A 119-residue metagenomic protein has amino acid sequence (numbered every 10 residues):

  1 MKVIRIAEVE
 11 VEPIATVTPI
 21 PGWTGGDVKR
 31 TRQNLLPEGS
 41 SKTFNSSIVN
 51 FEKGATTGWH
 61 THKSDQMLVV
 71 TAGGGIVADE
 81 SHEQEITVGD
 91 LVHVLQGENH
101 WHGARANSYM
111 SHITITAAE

Functional and structural regions predicted by a protein language model:
M1-T43: A short, N-terminal "cap"/entry segment at the start of jelly-roll beta-barrel domains of the cupin/DSBH fold
E38, T56-H62, G103-R105: Short histidine-centered beta-strand/loop micro-motifs that create catalytic or ligand/metal-coordination sites
S40-T43, E52-A55, G74, A118: Short, charged/polar surface micro-motifs in flexible loops or helix N-caps
N45-H62, Q96: Conserved short histidine dyad/triad with adjacent acidic residue
S46, M67, H93, N107-E119: A short hydrophobic beta-strand segment most commonly corresponding to one strand of the jelly-roll/cupin
S64-I76, E80-S81: Glycine- and acidic-residue-biased ligand/ion/polar-headgroup-sensing regions
S81-G97: Short acidic-glycine-tyrosine-enriched beta hairpin
